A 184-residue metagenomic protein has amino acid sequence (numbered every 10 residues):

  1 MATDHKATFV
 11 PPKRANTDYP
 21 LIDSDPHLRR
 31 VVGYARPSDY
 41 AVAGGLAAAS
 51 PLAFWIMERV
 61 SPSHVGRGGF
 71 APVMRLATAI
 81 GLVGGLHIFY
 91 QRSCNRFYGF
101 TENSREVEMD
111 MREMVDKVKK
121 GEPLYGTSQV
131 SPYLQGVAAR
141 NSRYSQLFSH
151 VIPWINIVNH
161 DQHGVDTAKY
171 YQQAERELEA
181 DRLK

Functional and structural regions predicted by a protein language model:
M1-G33, C94-K184: Eukaryotic organellar inner-membrane topogenic segments
H5-E102: Single-pass hydrophobic alpha-helical transmembrane segments typical of small organelle membrane proteins
